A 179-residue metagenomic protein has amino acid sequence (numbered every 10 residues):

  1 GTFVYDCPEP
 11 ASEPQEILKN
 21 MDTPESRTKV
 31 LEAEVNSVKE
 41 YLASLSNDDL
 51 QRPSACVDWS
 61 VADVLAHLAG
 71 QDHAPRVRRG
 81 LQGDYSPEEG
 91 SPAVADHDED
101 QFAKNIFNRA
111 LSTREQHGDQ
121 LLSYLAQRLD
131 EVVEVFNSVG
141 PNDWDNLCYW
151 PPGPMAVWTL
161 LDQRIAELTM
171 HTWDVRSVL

Functional and structural regions predicted by a protein language model:
I17-S26, H73-S138, N142-D143: Short, helix-capping/interhelical loops that line the mouth of catalytic, cofactor-, or ligand-binding pockets
M21-H67, P75-V77: An N-terminal domain-cap segment
R27-E34, L121-R128, L160-R164: Amphipathic alpha-helix face/heptad-repeat signature
E34-S37, Y41, Q71, R128-E131 (+3 more regions): Amphipathic, well-ordered alpha-helical segments in soluble domains
A43-S54, D130-L160: Acidic interhelical loop/turn segments
Q51-H97, Y149-L179: Short, contiguous alpha-helical
